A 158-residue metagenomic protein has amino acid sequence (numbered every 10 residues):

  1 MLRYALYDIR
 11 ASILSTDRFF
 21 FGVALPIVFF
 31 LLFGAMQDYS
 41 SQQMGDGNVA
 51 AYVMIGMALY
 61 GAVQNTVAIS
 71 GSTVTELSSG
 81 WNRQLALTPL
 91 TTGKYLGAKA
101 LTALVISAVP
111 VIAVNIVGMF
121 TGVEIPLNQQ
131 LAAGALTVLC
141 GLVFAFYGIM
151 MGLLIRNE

Functional and structural regions predicted by a protein language model:
M1-I13: A short amphipathic helical element positioned immediately N-terminal to and/or at the very start of a transmembrane
S12, T66-L90: Transmembrane helix boundary and interhelical loop/hinge segments in multi-pass membrane proteins
I13-S40, N48-N65, L104-P110: Hydrophobic alpha-helical transmembrane segments of multi-pass membrane transport/permease proteins
R18-G22, S72, Y95: Alpha-helical transmembrane segments and their helix-entry boundary regions
F33-M36, T73, N82-L85, V117 (+2 more regions): Hydrophobic alpha-helical interface/terminus motif in multipass membrane transporters
Q42-S72, L136-I149, L153: Hydrophobic alpha-helical transmembrane segments of membrane proteins
T92, L96-E158: Alpha-helical transmembrane segments and their short interhelical loops
